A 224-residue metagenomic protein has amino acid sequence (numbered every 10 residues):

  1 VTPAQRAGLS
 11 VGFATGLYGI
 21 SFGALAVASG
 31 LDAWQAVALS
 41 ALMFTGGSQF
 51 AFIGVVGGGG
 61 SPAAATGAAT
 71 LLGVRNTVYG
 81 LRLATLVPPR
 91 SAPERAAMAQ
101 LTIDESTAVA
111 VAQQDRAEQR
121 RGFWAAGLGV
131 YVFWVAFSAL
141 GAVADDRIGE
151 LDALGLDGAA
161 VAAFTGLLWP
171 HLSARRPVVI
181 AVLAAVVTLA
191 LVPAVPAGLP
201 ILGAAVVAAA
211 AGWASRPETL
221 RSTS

Functional and structural regions predicted by a protein language model:
V1-A4, A117-E118, R216-S224: Intrinsically disordered, low-complexity non-transmembrane regions of multi-pass membrane transporters
T2-Y18, L31-V37, L42-T45, D152-S173 (+2 more regions): Helical membrane-embedded segments and adjacent short helical loop/helix-boundary regions of multi-pass membrane
R6-A99, A117: Pore-lining transmembrane helices
A28-S29, L86-R90, R147-D152, A194 (+2 more regions): Membrane-interface elements of multi-pass transporters and channels
F44-S48, L71-V78, A162-L168, T188-A190 (+1 more regions): Alpha-helical transmembrane segments and their membrane-interface exit regions
T66-D157: Helix-loop-helix junctions within the multi-pass membrane cores of secondary transporters/permeases
E118-G203, A210: Membrane-embedded alpha-helical modules
